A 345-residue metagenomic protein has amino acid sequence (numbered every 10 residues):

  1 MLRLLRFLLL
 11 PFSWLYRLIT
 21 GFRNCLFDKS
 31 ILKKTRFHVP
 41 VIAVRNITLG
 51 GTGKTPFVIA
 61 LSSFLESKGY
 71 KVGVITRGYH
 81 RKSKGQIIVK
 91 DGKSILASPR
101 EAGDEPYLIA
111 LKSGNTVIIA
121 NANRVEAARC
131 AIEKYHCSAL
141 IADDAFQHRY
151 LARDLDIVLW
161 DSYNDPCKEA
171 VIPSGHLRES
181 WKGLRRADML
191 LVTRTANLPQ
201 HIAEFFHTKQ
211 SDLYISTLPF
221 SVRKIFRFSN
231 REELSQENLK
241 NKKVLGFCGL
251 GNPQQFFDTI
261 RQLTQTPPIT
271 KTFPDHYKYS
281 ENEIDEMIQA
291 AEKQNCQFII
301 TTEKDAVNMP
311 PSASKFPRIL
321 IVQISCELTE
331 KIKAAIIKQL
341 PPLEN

Functional and structural regions predicted by a protein language model:
M1-P40, L343: A transmembrane-helix-recognition feature enriched in membrane-embedded lipid enzymes and envelope glyco-/phospholipid
L2, D165-F298: C-terminal accessory "lid"/substrate-recognition subdomains
L15, T55, I109, D143 (+3 more regions): Residue-level signal for inorganic ion chemistry
N24-G92: Walker A (P-loop) phosphate-binding motif
Y70, Y135-C137, Q294-Q297: Short, high-confidence coil segments that cap the C-terminus of an alpha-helix and link into the following beta-strand
G73-I75, V158, K243-F247: Conserved beta-strand elements of the Class I
Y79-Q210: Phosphate/Mg2+-binding loops and adjacent switch elements in nucleotide/diphosphate-handling enzyme cores
V222-I225, P274-K278, F316-E344: Short, flexible loop segments at boundaries between secondary-structure elements
